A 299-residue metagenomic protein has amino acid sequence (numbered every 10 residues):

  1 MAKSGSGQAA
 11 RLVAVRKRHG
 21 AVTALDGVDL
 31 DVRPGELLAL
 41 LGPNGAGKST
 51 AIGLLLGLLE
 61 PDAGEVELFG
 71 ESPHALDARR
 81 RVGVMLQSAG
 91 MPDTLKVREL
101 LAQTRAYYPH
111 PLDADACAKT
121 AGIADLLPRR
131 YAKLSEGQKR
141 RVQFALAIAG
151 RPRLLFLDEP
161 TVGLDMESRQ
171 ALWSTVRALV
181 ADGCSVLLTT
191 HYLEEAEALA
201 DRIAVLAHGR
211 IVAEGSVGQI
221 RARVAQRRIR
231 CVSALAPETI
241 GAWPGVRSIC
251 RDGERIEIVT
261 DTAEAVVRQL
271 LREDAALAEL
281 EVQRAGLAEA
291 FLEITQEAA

Functional and structural regions predicted by a protein language model:
L56: Helix-to-loop junction immediately C-terminal to a conserved catalytic motif
G64-H74, A78: Conserved ABC transporter NBD signature motif
A102, A106, L112-L127: Conserved ABC ATPase "signature" region
R151: Conserved catalytic motifs of ABC-family nucleotide-binding domains
L155-E159: Catalytic Walker B motif of ABC-type/P-loop ATPase nucleotide-binding domains
W173-D261: ABC transporter nucleotide-binding domain
